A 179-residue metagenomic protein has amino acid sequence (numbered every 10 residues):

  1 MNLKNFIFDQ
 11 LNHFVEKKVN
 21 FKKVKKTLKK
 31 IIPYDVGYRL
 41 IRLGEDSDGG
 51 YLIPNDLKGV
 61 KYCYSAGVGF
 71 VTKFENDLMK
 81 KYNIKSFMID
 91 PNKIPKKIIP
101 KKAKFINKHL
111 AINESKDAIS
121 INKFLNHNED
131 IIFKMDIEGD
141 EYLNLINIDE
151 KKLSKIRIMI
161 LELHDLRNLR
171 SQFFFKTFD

Functional and structural regions predicted by a protein language model:
M1-D179: Phosphate/nucleotide-binding beta-alpha loop and adjacent structural elements of enzyme active sites
